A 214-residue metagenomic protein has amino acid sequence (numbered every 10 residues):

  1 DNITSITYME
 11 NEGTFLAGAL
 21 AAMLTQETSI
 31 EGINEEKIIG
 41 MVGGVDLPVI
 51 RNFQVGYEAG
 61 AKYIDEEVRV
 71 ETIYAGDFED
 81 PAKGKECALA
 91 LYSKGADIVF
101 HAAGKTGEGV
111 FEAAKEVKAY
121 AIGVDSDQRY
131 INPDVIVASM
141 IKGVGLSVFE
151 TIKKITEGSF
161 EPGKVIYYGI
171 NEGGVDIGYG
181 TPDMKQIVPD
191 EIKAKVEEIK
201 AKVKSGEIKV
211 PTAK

Functional and structural regions predicted by a protein language model:
D1-K214: A residue-level marker of the well-folded mature domains of exported/periplasmic proteins
